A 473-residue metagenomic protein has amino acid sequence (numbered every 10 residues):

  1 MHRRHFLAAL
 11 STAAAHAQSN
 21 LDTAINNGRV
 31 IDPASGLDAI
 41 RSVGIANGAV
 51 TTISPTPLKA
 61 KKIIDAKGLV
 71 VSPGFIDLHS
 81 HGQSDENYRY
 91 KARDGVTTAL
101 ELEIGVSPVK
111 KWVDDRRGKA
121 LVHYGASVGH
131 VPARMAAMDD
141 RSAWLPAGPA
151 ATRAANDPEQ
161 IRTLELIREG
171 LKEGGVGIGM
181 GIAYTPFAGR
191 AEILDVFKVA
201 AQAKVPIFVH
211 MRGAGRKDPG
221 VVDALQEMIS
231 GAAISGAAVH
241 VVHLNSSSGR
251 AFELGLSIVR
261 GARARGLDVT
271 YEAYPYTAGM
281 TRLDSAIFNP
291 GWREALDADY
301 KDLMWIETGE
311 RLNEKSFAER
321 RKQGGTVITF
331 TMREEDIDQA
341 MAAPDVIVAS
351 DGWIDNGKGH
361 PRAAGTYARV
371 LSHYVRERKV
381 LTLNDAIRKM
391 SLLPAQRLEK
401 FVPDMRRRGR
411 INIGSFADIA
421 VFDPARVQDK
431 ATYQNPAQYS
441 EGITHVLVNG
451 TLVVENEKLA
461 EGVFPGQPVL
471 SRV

Functional and structural regions predicted by a protein language model:
M1-S11: N-terminal secretory signal peptides and thylakoid transit peptides that target proteins across membranes
Q18-A24, V30-S72: Histidine-rich, glycine-flanked metal-binding segment
D22, V30-S42, I328-T331, I337 (+2 more regions): Acidic, glycine-enriched loop/beta-strand segments at the rims of small-molecule binding/catalytic pockets
G28, F330-T331, D338-D345, S350-D351 (+1 more regions): C-terminal cap of metal-dependent C-N hydrolases
G28, G48, G68, H79 (+10 more regions): Divalent metal-coordination and catalytic microenvironments
D65-K119, G220: Metal-associated gating/positioning segment near the N- to mid-region
R89-K110, L121-P132, L171-T185, K204-G215 (+3 more regions): Divalent metal-dependent hydrolysis catalytic cores, especially in the metallo-beta-lactamase
R134-A188, I229-A233, A238, V242-L383: Active-site neighborhoods of metal-dependent hydrolases
